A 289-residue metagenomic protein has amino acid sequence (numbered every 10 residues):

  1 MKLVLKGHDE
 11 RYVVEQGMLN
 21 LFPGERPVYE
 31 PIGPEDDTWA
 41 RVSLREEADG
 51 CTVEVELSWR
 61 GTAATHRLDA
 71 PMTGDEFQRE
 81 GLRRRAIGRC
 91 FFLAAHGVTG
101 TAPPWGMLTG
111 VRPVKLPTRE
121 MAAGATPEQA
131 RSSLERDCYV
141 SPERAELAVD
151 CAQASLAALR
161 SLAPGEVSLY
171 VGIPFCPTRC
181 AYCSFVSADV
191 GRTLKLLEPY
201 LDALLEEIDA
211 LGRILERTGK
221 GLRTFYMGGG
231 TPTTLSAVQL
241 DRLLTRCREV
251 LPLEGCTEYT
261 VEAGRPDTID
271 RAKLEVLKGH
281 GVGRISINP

Functional and structural regions predicted by a protein language model:
K2, M18, G24-Q78, I87: Short, well-ordered secondary-structure micro-motifs within conserved domains or adaptor modules
E76-A102: Accessory, often N-terminal, substrate/partner-engagement and coupling regions that sit outside the core NTP/cofactor
G81, T193-L201, T233, A237: Flexible, glycine- and charge-enriched loops at secondary-structure boundaries
T99-A102, A122-L169, T218-G219: N-terminal [4Fe-4S]-dependent radical SAM core
E166-P199: Canonical Radical SAM [4Fe-4S] cluster-binding loop centered on the CxxxCxxC motif and its immediate flanking residues
L205-P289: Conserved SAM/AdoMet-binding glycine-rich loop
